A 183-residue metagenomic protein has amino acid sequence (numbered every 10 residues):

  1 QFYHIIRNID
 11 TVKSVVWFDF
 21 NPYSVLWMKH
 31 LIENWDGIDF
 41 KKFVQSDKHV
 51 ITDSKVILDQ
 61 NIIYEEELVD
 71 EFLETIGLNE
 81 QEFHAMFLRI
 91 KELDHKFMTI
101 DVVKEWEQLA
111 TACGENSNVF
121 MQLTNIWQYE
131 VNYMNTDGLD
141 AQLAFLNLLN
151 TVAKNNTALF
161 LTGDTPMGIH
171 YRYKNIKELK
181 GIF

Functional and structural regions predicted by a protein language model:
Q1-D10: Conserved SAM-binding loop of SAM-dependent methyltransferases across substrates and taxa, primarily the Class I
Q1-F2, P22-Y23, W127-Q128: Gly/Ser/Thr-rich loops at beta-strand to alpha-helix junctions that form or flank small-molecule/cofactor-binding
R7, K29, Y133-N135: Short amphipathic alpha-helical segments
D10-T11, I126: Residue-level marker of positions within ordered structural domains that often coincide with functionally constrained
T11-V103: Class I S-adenosyl-L-methionine-dependent methyltransferase module
L88-F183: Alpha-helical subdomain
